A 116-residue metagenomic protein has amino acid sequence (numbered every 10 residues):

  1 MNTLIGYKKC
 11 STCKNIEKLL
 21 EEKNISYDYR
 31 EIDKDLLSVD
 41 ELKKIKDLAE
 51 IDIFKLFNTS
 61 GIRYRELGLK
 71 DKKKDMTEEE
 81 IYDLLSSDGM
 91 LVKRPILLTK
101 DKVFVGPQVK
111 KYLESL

Functional and structural regions predicted by a protein language model:
M1-L19, K23, D28-I32: Local sequence-structure signature of Cys/Sec-based thiol-disulfide redox active-site neighborhoods
L20, S115-L116: Alpha-helix C-terminal capping segments
K34-S115: Thiol/selenol-based redox catalytic cores and closely related redox-interacting motifs
